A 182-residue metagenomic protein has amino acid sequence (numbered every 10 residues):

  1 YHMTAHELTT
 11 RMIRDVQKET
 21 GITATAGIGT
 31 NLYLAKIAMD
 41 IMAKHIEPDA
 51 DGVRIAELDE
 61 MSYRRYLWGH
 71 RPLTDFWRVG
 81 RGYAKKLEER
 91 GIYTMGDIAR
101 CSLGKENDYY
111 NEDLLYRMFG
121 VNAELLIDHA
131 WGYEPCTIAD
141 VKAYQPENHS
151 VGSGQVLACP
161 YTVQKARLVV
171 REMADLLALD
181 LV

Functional and structural regions predicted by a protein language model:
Y1-E7, R65-Y66, A158-Y161, K165: Amphipathic repeat-derived elements
Y1-I13, E88-G91: Catalytic palm subdomain of template-directed nucleic-acid polymerases, centered on the conserved carboxylate motif
E7, R11-D15, V169-L176: Long, highly charged amphipathic alpha-helices
L8, M12-T74: Long, highly charged, low-complexity intrinsically disordered interaction regions that mediate electrostatic DNA/RNA
D75, K85-V182: DNA-contacting surface of Y-family translesion DNA polymerases
